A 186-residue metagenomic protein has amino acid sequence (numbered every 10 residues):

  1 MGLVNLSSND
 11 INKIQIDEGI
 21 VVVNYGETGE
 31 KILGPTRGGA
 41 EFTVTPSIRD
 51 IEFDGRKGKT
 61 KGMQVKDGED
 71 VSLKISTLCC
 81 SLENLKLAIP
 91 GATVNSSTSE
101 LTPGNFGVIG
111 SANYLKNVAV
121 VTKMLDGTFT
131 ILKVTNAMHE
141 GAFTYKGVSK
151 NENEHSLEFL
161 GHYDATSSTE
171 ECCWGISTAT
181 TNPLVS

Functional and structural regions predicted by a protein language model:
G2-L85, N136-E154: Solvent-exposed edge beta-strands and adjacent loop segments that serve as assembly or binding interfaces
S72-S76, N117-V121, S156-L160: Beta-strand secondary-structure signal
E83-L87, T169-E171: Short, conserved charged micro-motifs
L87-K123: Extended, positively charged loop/linker patches that create polyanion-binding surfaces
L125-G127: Glycine-centered tight beta-turn/hairpin loop motif at sheet-sheet or coil-to-beta transitions
T130-S186: Mixed-charge, glycine-accented linear interaction segment located at domain edges/termini
